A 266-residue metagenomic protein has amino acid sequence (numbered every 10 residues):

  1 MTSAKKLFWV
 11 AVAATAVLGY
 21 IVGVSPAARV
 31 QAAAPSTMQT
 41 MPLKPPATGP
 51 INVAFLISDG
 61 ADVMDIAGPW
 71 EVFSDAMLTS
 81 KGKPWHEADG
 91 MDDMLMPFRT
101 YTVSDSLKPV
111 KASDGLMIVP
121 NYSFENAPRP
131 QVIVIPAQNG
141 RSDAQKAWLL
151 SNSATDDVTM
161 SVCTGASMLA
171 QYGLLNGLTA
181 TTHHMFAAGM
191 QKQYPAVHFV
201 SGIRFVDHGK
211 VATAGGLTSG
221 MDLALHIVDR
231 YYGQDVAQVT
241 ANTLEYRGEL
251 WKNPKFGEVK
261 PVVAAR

Functional and structural regions predicted by a protein language model:
M1-A11: Bacterial N-terminal signal peptides that target proteins for export
F8, Y20-T159, S167-Q171, A188-Q191 (+2 more regions): Extended, subdomain-level signal for the structured scaffold at the beginning of enzyme domains
V12-G19: Hydrophobic membrane-insertion alpha-helices, especially the h-region of bacterial N-terminal signal peptides
P50-N52, T179, K210: Residues that mark the start of a beta-strand
N176-G202: A conserved active-site-flanking secondary-structure segment within enzyme catalytic domains
G202-T213: Amphipathic alpha-helical segments enriched in hydrophobic/aromatic residues interleaved with Lys/Arg
A212-L225: Active-site-proximal catalytic alpha-helix in oxidoreductases
